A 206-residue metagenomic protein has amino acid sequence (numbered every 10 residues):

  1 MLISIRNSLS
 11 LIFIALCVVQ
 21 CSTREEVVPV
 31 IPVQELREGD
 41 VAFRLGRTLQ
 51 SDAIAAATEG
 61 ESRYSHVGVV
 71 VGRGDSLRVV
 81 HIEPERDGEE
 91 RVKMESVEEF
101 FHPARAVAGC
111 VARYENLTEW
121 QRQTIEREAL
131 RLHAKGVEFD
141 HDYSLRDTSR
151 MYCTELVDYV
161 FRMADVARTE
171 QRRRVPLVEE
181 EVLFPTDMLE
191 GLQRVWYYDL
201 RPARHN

Functional and structural regions predicted by a protein language model:
M1-L9: Bacterial N-terminal signal peptides that target proteins for export
S8-L16: Sec-dependent N-terminal signal peptides
V18-Q20: C-terminal motif of bacterial Sec signal peptides marking the signal peptidase cleavage site
S22-R24: Bacterial signal peptide processing site
G46-R113, E138-M151: Glycine-rich catalytic cores of cysteine/serine-nucleophile enzymes that process amide/ester linkages in cell-envelope
H141-N206: Activation targets extended, charge/polar-rich intrinsically disordered C-terminal tails
